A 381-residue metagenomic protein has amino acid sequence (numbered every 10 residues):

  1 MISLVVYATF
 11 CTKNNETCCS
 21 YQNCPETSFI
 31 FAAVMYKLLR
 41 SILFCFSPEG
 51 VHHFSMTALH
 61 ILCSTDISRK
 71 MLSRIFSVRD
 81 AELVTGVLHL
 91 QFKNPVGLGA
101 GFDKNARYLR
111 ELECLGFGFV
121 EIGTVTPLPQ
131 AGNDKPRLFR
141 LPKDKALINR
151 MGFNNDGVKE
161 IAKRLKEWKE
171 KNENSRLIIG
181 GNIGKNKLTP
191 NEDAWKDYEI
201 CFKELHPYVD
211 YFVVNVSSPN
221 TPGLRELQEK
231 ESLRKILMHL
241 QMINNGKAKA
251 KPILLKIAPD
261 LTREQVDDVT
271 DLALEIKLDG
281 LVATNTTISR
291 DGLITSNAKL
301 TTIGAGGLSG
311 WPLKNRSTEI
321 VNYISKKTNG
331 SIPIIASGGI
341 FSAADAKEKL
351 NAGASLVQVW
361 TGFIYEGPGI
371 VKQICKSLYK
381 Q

Functional and structural regions predicted by a protein language model:
Y36-T85, N149-M151, V158: An N-cap/entry alpha-helix motif that binds or orients negatively charged groups
R69-V78, S218-S232, L272-G330, I370-I374: Glycine/Thr-rich beta-alpha phosphate-binding loop at enzyme active sites
Y108-E111, L261-A273, F341-V357: Catalytic cores of alpha/beta
E121-P127, V282-T287, K347-Q373: Glycine-rich phosphate-binding active-site loops on the catalytic face of alpha/beta enzymes
G123-N172: A gly/proline- and charged-residue-enriched helix-loop-helix capping module
G132-K143, L293-I303, F363-Q381: C-terminal helical cap(s) of enzyme catalytic domains, especially alpha/beta-barrels
A146, V158-K159, K163-K171, E231-K249 (+2 more regions): Alpha-helix-loop-beta-strand connector modules within alpha/beta enzyme cores
N186-Y198, R225-E226, L255-L274: Active-site glycine- and acidic-residue-rich loops that bind and position anionic ligands or nucleotide-like cofactors
